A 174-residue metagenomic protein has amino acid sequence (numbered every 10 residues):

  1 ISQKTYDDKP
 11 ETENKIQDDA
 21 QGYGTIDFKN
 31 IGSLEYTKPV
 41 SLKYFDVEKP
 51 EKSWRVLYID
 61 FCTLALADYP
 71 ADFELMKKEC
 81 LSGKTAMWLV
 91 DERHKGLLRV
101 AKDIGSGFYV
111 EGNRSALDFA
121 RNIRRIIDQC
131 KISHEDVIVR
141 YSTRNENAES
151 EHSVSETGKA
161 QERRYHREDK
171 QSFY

Functional and structural regions predicted by a protein language model:
I1-E13: Short, low-complexity, charged amphipathic interaction modules
E13-Y174: Polyanion-binding interface signature
